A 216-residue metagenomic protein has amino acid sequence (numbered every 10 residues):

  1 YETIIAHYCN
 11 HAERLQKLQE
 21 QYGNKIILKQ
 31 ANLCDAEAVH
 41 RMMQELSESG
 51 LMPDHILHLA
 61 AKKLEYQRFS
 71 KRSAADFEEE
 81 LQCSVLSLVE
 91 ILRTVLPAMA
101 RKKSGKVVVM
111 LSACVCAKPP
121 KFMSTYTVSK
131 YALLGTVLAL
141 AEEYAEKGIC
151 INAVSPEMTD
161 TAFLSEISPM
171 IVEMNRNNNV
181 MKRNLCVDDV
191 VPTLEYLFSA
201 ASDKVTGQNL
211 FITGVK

Functional and structural regions predicted by a protein language model:
Y1-L15: Conserved glycine-rich Rossmann-like NAD(P)H-binding loop of the short-chain dehydrogenase/reductase
H40, A61-E78, K121-T125, S165-I167: Conserved mid-core segment of classical short-chain dehydrogenase/reductases
D54, S70-E90, S104, V108 (+2 more regions): Catalytic Tyr-X3-Lys loop
K62-K63, E80, K106-A132, V137-E146 (+1 more regions): Catalytic loop of short-chain dehydrogenase/reductase
L92-R93, L138: A short, exposed helix-loop element centered on a Lys and neighboring polar residues
P97, E142-E143, D203: Alpha-helical segment proximal to the catalytic Tyr-Lys
A145, C150, V205-G207: Short, small/polar-rich loop/turn modules that mediate ligand/substrate recognition or access, typified
N184-I212: C-terminal substrate-recognition "lid" of short-chain dehydrogenase/reductases
